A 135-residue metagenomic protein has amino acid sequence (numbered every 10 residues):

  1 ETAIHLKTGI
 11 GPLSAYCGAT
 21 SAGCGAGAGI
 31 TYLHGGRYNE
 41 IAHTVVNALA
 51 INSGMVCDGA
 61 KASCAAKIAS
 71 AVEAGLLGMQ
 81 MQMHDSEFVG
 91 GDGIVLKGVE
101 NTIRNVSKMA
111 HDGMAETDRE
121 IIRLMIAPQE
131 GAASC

Functional and structural regions predicted by a protein language model:
T2-P12, V56-A60: Glycine/charged-rich beta-loop-alpha catalytic/anionic-binding loops adjacent to active sites
G9-A15, E40-T44: A beta-strand-loop signature enriched in Asp, Gly, Thr, and Trp that corresponds to the sialidase/neuraminidase Asp-box
G11-A22, K67: Active-site nucleophile and cofactor-binding loops and adjacent substrate-binding regions of central metabolic enzymes
G23, Y32-C135: Functionally critical mobile loop/hinge segments
